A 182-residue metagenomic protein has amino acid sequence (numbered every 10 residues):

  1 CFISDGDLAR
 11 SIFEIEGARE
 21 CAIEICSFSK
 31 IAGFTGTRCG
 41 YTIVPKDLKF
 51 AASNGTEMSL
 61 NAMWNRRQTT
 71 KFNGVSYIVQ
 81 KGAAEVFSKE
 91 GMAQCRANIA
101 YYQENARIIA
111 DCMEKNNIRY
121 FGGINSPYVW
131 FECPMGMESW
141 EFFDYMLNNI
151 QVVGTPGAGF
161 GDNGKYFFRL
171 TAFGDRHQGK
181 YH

Functional and structural regions predicted by a protein language model:
C1-F13, A32: Conserved PLP phosphate-binding loop immediately N-terminal to the Schiff-base lysine helix in PLP-dependent enzymes
C1-F2, C26, Y41, G122 (+2 more regions): Short beta-strand segments
E14-A100, R107: Conserved core segment of the aminotransferase class I/II
P45-K46, S88, E132-P134, F173-D175: Residue-level recognition of strand-loop junctions within catalytic nucleotide-signaling folds
Q80, A84, I99-A110, Y120-C133 (+1 more regions): Conserved glycine-rich beta-strand-loop-beta hairpin in the small C-terminal domain of fold type I
N116-Y120, V153-A158: A short linear hydrophobic-aromatic micro-motif
G136, Y145-G154, F160-H182: PLP-dependent enzyme catalytic core of the Aspartate aminotransferase-like
